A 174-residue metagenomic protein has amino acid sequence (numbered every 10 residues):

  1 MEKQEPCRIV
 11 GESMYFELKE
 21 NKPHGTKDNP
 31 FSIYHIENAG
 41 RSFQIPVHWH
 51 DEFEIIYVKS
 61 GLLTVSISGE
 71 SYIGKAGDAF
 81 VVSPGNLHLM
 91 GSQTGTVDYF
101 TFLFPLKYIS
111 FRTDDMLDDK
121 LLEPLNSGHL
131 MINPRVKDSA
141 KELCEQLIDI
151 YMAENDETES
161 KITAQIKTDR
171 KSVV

Functional and structural regions predicted by a protein language model:
M1-K75, D119-K120, L130: Generic protein-terminus/edge-of-domain signal
F43-W49, G91-Q93, R112-D114, T158: Short histidine-centered beta-strand/loop micro-motifs that create catalytic or ligand/metal-coordination sites
H48-H50, H88, V173: Histidine-centered divalent metal-coordination motifs
G74-L87: Conserved metal-binding segment of the jelly-roll/cupin
G85-I109, T113-M116: Ligand-binding loop in jelly-roll beta-barrel domains
M116, K171-V174: Conserved small/polar residues in nucleotide/adenosyl-binding loops
D118-T168: Amphipathic alpha-helical segments enriched in hydrophobic/aromatic residues interleaved with Lys/Arg
